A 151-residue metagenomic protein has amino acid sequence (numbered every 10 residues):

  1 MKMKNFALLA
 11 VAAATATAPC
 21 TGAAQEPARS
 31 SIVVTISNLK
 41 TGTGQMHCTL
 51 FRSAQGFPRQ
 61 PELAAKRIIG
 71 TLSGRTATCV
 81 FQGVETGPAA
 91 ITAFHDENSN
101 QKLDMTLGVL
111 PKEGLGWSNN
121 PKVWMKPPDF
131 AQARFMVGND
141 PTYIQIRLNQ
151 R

Functional and structural regions predicted by a protein language model:
M1-L9: Bacterial N-terminal signal peptides that target proteins for export
L9-A18: Bacterial N-terminal signal peptides
S30-L39, C48, I146: A short, amphipathic beta-strand motif
N38, F81-V84: Short, flexible loop/turn segments at beta-strand junctions in immunoglobulin-like and fibronectin type III
H47-F51, T92: Beta-strand signatures of extracellular beta-sandwich domains
G87-A93: A short tyrosine-centered beta-strand micro-motif
E97-M105: Acidic, glycine-anchored loop motifs typical of Ca2+
G114-Q150: Extracellular beta-sheet/turn segments enriched in Thr/Pro/Gly and aliphatic residues
